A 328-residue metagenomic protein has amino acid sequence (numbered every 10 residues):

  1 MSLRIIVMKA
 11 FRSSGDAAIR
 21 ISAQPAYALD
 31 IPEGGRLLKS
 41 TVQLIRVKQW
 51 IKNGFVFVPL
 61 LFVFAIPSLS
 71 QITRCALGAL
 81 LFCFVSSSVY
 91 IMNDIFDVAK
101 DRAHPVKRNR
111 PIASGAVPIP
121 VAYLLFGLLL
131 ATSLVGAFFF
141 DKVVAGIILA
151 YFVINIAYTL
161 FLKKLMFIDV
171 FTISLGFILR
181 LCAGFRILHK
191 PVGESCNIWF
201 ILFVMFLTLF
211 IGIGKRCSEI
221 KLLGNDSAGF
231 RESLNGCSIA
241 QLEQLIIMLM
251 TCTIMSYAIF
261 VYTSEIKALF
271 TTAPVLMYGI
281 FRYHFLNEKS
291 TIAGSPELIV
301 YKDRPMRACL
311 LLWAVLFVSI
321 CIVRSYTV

Functional and structural regions predicted by a protein language model:
S2-R4, S13: Low-acidity, Ser/Thr- and Arg-rich intrinsically disordered low-complexity segments
F11-R12, R20-I21, P25-R102, G115-L128: Topogenic membrane-insertion module of multi-pass membrane proteins
S14, I21, Y27-V42, I178 (+1 more regions): C-terminal membrane-associated helical module and adjoining short loops/tails
V85-A113, I168, G214-K221, F281-R282: Acidic (Asp/Glu-rich) catalytic motifs at the cytosolic membrane interface
V98, A103-I148, I198-F206, Q244-M255 (+1 more regions): Multi-pass membrane catalytic core of lipid/isoprenoid biosynthesis enzymes
A122-T159, K163, C252-F281, F285: Transmembrane helix-loop-helix
F138-K142, T159-F167, F185-S195: Membrane-interface helix caps and helix-loop-helix hairpins in membrane proteins
M166-G176, D303-R304: Cytoplasmic-side transmembrane-helix entry/capping segments in multi-pass membrane proteins
